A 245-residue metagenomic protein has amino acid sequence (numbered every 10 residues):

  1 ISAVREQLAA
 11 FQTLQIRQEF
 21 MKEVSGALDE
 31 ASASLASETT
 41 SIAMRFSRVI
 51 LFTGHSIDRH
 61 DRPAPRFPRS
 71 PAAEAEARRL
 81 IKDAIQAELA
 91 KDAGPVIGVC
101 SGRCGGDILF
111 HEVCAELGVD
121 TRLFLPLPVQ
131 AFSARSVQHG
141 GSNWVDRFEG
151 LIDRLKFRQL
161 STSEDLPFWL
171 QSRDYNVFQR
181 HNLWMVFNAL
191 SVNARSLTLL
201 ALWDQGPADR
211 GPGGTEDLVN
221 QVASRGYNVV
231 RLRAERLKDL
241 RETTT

Functional and structural regions predicted by a protein language model:
I1-S2, T245: Accessible peptide chain termini
S2-F11: Alpha-helical repeat scaffolds
V4, V24, R147-L151: Generic structural signal of hydrophobic/aromatic residues within well-ordered alpha-helices of folded domains
L14, Q18, G26-T40: Alpha-helical linker/edge segments of TPR/alpha-solenoid repeat scaffolds and analogous pre-/post-domain helices
S34-T244: Acidic/glycine-enriched connector segments
